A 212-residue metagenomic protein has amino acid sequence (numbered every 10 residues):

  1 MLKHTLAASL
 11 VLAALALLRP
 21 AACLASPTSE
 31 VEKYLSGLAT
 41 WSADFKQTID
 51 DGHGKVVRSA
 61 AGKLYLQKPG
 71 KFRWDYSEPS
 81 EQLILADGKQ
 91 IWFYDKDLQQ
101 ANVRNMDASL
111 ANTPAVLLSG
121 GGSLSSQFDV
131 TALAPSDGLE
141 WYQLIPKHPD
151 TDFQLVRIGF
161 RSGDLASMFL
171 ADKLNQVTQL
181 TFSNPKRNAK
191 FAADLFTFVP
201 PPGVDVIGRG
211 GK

Functional and structural regions predicted by a protein language model:
M1-L10, A21: Bacterial N-terminal signal peptides that target proteins for export
L15-A22: C-terminal segment of classical bacterial N-terminal signal peptides
C23-E32: Cleaved targeting-peptide boundary
E30, S36-G88: N-terminal mature ectodomain segment of secretory-pathway/periplasmic proteins
K46-D50, D75-S77, Y94-K96, I145-K147 (+1 more regions): A generic structural motif
K63-T113, T178-Q179: An acidic-aromatic
N102, S125-D129, P135-K212: Gly/Pro-enriched, hydrophobic low-complexity segments that function as extracytoplasmic propeptides/linkers
A115-G120, S126-T131: Anionic-ligand binding region
